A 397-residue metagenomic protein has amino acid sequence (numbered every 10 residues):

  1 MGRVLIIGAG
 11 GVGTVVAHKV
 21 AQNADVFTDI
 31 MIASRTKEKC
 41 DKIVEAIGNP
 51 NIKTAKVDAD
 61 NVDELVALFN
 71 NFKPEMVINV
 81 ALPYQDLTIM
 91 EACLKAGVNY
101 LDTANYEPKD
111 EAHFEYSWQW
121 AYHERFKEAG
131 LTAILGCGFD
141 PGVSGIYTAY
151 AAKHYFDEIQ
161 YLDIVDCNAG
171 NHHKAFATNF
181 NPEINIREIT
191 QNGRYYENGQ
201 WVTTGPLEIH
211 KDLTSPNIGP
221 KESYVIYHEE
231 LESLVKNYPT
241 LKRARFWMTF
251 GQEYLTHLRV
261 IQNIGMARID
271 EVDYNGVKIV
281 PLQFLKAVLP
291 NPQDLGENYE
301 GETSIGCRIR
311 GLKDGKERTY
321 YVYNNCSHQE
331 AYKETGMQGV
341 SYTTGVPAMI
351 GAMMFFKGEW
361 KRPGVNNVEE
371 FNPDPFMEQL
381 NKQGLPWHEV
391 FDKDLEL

Functional and structural regions predicted by a protein language model:
V12: Hydrophobic/small residue at the entry helix of a nucleotide-binding pocket
T36-E38: Helix N-cap at the beta1-alpha1 junction of Rossmann-like dinucleotide-binding domains, i.e., the first residues
I47-N61: Rossmann-fold cofactor-recognition segment
A59-F72, Q85: Conserved Rossmann-fold cofactor-binding substructure of NAD(P)-dependent oxidoreductases
F69, E75-N79, Y100-L101: N-terminal Rossmann-like NAD(P) cofactor-binding module of classical short-chain dehydrogenase/reductase
A104-L131: Rossmann-fold NAD(P)-binding glycine/threonine-rich loop
K153-L397: C-terminal catalytic/substrate-binding lobe primarily of soluble NAD(P)-dependent oxidoreductases
